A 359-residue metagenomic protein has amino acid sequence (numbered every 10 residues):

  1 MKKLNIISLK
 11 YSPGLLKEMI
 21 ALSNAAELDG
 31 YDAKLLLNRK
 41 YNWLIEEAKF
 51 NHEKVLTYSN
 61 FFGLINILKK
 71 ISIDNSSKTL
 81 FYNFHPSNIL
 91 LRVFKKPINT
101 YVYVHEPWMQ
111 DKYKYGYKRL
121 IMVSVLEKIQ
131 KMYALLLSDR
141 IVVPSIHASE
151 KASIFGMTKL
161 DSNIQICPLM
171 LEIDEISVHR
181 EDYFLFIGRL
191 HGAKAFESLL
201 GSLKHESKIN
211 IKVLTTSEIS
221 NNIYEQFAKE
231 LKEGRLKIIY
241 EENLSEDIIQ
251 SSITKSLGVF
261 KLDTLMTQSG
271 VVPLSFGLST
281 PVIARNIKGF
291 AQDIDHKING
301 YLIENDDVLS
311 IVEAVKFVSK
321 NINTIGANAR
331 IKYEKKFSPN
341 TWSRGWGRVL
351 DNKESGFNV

Functional and structural regions predicted by a protein language model:
L37-Y41, I211-E225, Y240-E242: Glycosyltransferase donor-sugar binding loop
L120-I141: Membrane-proximal helix-turn-helix segments that form the acceptor-binding/catalytic region of lipid-linked
S177-K194, L200-L203: Conserved donor-binding/catalytic core segment of Leloir-type glycosyltransferases
Y224-Q250: Nucleotide-activated donor-binding/catalytic signature segment of Leloir-type glycosyltransferases, i.e., the conserved
S251-Q268, T280: Acidic donor-binding loop of glycosyltransferase active sites
L274, I287-K297, Y301-L302: Short acidic/histidine- and often glycine-rich active-site loop of Leloir-type glycosyltransferases that engages
H296-K297, Y301-V308, V315-I322: Conserved acidic donor-binding segment of nucleotide-sugar-dependent glycosyltransferases
N323-D351: A charged, aromatic-enriched C-terminal amphipathic alpha-helix characteristic of glycosyltransferases across folds
